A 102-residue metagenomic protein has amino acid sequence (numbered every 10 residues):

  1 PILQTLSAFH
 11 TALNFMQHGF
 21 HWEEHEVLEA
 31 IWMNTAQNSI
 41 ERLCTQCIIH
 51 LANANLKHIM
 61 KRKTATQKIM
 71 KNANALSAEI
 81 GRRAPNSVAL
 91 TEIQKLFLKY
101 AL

Functional and structural regions predicted by a protein language model:
P1-A36, N74-L102: N-terminal alpha-helical interaction modules that lie
I2-T5, I40, T45-I48: Start-of-helix signal in alpha-solenoid helical-repeat scaffolds, especially tetratricopeptide repeats
T11, Q46, L51-N53: Structural register within alpha-helical repeat arrays
W22, A52, T64: Short alpha-helical basic/polar micro-motif
W32, L51-N55, M70: Amphipathic alpha-helical interface segments used for dimerization/assembly
N38-C44, H58-A65: Alpha-helix boundary/capping segments in eukaryotic regulatory proteins
K61-G81: TPR/TPR-like (Sel1-like) alpha-helical repeat modules
